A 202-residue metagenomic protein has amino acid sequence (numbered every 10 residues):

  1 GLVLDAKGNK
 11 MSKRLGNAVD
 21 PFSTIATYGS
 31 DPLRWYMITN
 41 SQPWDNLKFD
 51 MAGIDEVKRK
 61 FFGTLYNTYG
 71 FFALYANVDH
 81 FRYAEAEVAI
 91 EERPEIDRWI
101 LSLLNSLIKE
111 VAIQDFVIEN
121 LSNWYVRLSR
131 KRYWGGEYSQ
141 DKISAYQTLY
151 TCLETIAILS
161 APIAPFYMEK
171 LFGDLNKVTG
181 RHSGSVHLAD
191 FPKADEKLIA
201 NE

Functional and structural regions predicted by a protein language model:
G1, L15, M37, I113 (+3 more regions): Active-site proximal loops enriched in glycine and acidic residues that flank catalytic Cys/His/Asp and coordinate
G1, P32-N40, Y66-Y69, I113-V117 (+3 more regions): Short alpha-helical scaffolding segments that buttress acidic/His motifs in well-ordered protein cores
L2-E91, K177-S183: Catalytic adenosine-cofactor/nucleotide-binding cores of aminoacyl-tRNA synthetases and other
N9, A18, K48-V57, N105-I113 (+2 more regions): Extended, non-catalytic structural segments that build the interaction scaffolds of large macromolecular assemblies
L47-F49, Y125-V126, R130: Short amphipathic alpha-helical interface patches used for protein-protein assembly/oligomerization
D79-I108, R127-E202: Acidic, turn-prone loop/beta-hairpin segments
